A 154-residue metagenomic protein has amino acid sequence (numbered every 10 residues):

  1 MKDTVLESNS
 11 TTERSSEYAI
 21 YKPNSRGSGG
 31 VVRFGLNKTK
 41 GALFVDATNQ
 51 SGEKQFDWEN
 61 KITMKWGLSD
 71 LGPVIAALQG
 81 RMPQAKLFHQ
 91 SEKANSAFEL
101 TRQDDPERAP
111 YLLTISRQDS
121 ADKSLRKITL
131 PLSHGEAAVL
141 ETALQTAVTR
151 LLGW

Functional and structural regions predicted by a protein language model:
K2-G27, L87-T101, L152-W154: Intrinsic disorder/low-complexity detector
S8-Q55: N-terminal domain-start interaction segment
S16, P83-L87, S91, K123-S133: Alpha-helical rod/repeat scaffolding segments in eukaryotic adaptors/tethers and long-chain four-helix cytokines
V32, L43-V45, L71-V74, L113 (+2 more regions): Short, structured motif recognition centered on aromatic/hydrophobic residues
L43-F44, A85-R117: Intrinsic, low-complexity N-terminal interaction/targeting segments
N49-M64, A121-S133: A cross-kingdom feature marking solvent-exposed beta-strand/loop segments within repeated, beta-rich binding/scaffold
E53, I62-Q84: Compact, well-ordered interaction domains used in eukaryotic information-processing assemblies
Q118-W154: Mixed-charge, glycine-accented linear interaction segment located at domain edges/termini
